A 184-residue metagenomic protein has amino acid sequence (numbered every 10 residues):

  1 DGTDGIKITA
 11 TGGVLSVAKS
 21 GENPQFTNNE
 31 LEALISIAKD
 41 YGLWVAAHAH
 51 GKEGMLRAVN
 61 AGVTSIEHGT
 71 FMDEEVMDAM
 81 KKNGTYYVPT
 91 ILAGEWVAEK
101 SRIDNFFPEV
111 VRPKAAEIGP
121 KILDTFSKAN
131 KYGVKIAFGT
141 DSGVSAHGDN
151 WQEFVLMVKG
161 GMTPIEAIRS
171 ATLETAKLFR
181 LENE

Functional and structural regions predicted by a protein language model:
D1-Y87, D104-N105, A115-I136: Histidine/acidic residue-rich metal-binding segments in metalloenzymes
G12-V14, A93-W96, T163: Active-site/binding-pocket entry motifs
L15, T64, W96, A176-K177: Residue-level marker of structural boundaries
K19-G21, A98-R102, N150: Short acidic, glycine/serine/threonine-rich loops at helix termini
D40, W44, N105-V110, I118-E184: His/Asp/Glu-enriched, well-ordered alpha-helical/loop segment that forms or immediately abuts the divalent-metal
T90, W96-P113: Active-site loop ensemble at the mouth of alpha/beta enzyme cores that anchors a bound cofactor
I91-G94, S142-V144: Short glycine-enriched loops at secondary-structure junctions
